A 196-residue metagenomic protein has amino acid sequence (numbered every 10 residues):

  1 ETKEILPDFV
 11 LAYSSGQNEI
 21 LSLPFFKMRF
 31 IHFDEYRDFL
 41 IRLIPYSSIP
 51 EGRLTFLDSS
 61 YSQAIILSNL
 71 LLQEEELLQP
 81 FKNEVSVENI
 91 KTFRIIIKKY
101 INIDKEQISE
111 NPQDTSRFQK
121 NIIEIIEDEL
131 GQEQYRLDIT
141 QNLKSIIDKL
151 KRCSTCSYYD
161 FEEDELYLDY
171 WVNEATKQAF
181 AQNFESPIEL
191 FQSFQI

Functional and structural regions predicted by a protein language model:
T2-I196: Coupling/switch/interface segments within P-loop NTPase motor domains and analogous charged loops in nucleic-acid
